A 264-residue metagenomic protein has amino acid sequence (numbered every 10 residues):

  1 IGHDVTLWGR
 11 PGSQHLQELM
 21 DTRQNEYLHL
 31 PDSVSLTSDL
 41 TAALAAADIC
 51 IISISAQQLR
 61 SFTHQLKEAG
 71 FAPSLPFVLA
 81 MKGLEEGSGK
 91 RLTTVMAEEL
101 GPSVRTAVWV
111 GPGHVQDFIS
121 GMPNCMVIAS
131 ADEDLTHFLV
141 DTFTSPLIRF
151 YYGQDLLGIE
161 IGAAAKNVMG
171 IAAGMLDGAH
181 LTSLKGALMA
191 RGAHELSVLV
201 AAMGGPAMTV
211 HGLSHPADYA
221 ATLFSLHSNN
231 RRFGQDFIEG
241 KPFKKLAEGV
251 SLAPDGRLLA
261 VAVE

Functional and structural regions predicted by a protein language model:
I1, G9-G12, T63-P76, D236-E239 (+1 more regions): P-loop/Walker A phosphate-binding loop and immediately adjacent motor/lid segment at beta-alpha junctions
I1-S38, A42, Q65: NAD(P)+-binding Rossmann beta1-loop-alpha1 motif at the extreme N-terminus of oxidoreductases
R10, A80-K82, A131: Cofactor-binding loop segments of dinucleotide-utilizing enzymes, especially the Rossmann-like FAD- and NAD(P)+-binding
S13, T37, S53-A56, R60 (+13 more regions): Electropositive phosphate-/nucleotide-binding environments in soluble metabolic enzymes
L30, T37-A45, I49-P123, L139: Rossmann-like NAD(P)(H) cofactor-binding subdomain of soluble oxidoreductases
L36-T37, F77, I128, F150: Generic preference for hydrophobic
Q58, A69, V95, E99-R105 (+1 more regions): Internal alpha-helical scaffold of NAD(P)-dependent oxidoreductase catalytic cores
K166, A173-G174, A179, A201-E264: NAD(P)-dependent Rossmann-like dehydrogenase/reductase catalytic/cofactor-binding core
